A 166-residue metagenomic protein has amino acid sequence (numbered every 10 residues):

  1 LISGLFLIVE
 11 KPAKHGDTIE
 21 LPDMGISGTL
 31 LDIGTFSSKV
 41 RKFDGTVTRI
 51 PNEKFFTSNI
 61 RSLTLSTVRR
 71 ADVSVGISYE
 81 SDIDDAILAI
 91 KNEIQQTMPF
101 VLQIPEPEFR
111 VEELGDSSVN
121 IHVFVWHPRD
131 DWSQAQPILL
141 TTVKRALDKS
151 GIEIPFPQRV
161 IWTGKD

Functional and structural regions predicted by a protein language model:
F6-I104: Soluble accessory domains appended to multi-pass membrane transport proteins
S62-L63, I77, S81, K91 (+2 more regions): Solvent-exposed, non-transmembrane regulatory segments of membrane-associated proteins
